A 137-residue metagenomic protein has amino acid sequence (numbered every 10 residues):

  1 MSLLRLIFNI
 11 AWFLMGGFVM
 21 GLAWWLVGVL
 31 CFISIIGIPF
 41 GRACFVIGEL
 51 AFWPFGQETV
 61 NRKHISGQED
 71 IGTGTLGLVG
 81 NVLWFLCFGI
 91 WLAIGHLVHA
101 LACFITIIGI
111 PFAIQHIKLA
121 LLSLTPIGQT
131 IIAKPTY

Functional and structural regions predicted by a protein language model:
M1-W24, C31-Y137: Juxtamembrane, membrane-proximal amphipathic segments and lipid-exposed surfaces of hairpin/multipass modules
